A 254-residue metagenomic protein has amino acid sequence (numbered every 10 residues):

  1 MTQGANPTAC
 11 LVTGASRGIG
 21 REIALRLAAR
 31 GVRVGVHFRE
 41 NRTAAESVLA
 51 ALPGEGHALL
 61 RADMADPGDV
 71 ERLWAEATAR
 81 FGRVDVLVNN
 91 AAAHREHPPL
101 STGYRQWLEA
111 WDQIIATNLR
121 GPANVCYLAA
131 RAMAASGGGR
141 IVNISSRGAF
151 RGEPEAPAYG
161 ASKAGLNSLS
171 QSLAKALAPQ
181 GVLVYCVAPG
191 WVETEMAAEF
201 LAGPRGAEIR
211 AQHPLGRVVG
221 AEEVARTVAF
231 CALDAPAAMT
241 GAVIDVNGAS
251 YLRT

Functional and structural regions predicted by a protein language model:
S16-R17: Conserved glycine-rich cofactor-binding loop
P98-I115, I209: Substrate-binding pocket helix/loop in short-chain dehydrogenase/reductase
C126, S162, S170: Active-site helix of classical SDR
R131, K175-A176, A237: Alpha-helical segment proximal to the catalytic Tyr-Lys
S146: Residue(s) in the substrate-gating loop at a strand-loop-helix junction that position the organic substrate next
R151, L215, T240-T254: Short C-terminal tail/terminal secondary-structure segment of NAD(P)H-dependent dehydrogenase/reductase domains
A178, L183, M239-G241: Short, small/polar-rich loop/turn modules that mediate ligand/substrate recognition or access, typified
